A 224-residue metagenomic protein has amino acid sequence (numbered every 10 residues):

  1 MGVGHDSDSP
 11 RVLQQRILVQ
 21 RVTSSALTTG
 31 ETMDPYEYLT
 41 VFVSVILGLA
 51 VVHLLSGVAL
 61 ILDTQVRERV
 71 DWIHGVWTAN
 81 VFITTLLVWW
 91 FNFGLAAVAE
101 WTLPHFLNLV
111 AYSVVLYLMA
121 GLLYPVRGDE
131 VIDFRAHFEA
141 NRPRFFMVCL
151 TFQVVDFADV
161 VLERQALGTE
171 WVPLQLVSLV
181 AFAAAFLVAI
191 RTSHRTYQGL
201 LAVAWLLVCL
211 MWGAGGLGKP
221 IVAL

Functional and structural regions predicted by a protein language model:
R11-T32: Short, Lys/Arg-enriched N-terminal segments with co-localized hydrophobic residues within the first ~10-30 amino acids
G30-A50: Hydrophobic transmembrane alpha-helical segments in integral membrane proteins
E37-S44, E100-L116: Alpha-helical transmembrane segments
S44-H53, V110-L122, V180-F186: Hydrophobic cores of alpha-helical transmembrane segments in multi-pass inner/ER membrane proteins, independent
I61-I73, A97-W101, D129-E139, I190-L200: Membrane-interface helix-boundary motifs at transmembrane edges
W72-L95: A generic, lipid-embedded transmembrane alpha helix
V110-S178: Membrane-proximal helix-loop-helix units in multi-pass membrane proteins
W212-L224: Juxtamembrane boundary at the C-terminal end of a transmembrane helix
